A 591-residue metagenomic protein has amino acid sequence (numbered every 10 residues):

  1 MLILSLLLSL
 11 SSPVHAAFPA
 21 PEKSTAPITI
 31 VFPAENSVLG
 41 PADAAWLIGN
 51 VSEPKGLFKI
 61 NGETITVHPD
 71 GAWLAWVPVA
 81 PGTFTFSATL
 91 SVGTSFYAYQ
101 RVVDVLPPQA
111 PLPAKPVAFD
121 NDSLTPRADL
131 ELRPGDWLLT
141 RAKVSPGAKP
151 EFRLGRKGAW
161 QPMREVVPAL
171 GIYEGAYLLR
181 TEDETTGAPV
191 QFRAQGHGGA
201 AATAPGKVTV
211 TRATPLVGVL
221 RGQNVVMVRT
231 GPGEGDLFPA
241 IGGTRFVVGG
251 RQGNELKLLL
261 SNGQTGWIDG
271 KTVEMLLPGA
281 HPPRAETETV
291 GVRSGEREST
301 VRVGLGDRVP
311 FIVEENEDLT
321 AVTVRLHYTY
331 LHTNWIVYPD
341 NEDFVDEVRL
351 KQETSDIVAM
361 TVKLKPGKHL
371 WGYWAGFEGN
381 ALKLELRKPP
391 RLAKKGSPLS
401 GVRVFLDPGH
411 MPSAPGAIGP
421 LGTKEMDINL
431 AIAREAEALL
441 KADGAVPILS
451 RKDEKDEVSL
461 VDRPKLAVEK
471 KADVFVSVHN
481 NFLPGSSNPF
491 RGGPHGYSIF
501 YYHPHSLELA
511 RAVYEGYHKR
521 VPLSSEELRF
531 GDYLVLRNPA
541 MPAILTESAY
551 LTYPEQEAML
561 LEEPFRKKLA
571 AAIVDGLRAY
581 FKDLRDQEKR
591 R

Functional and structural regions predicted by a protein language model:
M1-S11: Bacterial N-terminal signal peptides
A17-S24, T66-F405, P412, A438 (+2 more regions): Short linear recognition/processing motifs and adjacent strand/loop elements at protein termini and domain edges
A44-N50, L139-R141: A short beta-strand segment in extracellular, disulfide-stabilized domains
E234, A240, T423-A431, E454-V461 (+2 more regions): Soluble non-cytosolic domains of exported or imported proteins
E385-L466, K470-V474, P484-S487, G493-H495 (+1 more regions): Active-site histidine-acidic residue metal-binding/catalytic motifs, centered on HxH/HExxH-like signatures
H410-S413, D453-E457, N480-G485, P504-L507 (+3 more regions): Solvent-exposed loop/turn segments at secondary-structure junctions within structured extracellular/periplasmic domains
V474, P484-G485, S498-F500, E527-R591: Active-site-adjacent mobile loop/cap segments within catalytic or ligand-binding domains
P504-R529, P539: Active-site-adjacent substrate-binding region of metalloamidase/peptidase-like peptide-processing proteins
